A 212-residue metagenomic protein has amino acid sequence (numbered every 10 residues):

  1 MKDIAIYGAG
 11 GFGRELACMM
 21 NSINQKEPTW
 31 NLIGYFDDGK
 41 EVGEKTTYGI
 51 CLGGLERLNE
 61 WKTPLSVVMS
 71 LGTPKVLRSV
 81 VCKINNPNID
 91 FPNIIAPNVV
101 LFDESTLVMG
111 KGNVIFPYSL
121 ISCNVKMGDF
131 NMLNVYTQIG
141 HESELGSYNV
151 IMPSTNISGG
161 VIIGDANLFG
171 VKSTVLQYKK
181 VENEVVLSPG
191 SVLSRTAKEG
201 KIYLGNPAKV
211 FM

Functional and structural regions predicted by a protein language model:
K2-I4, L32-I33, T63-V68, N183: Short active-site oxyanion
K2-M20: Glycine-rich adenosine-cofactor-binding loop
I23-E44: NAD(P)-binding Rossmann-fold cofactor-contacting core
K40-V100: Phosphate-bearing ligand-interacting subdomains that bind or position ATP/ADP/UDP/GDP/NAD(P) or nucleotide-linked
S70-G72, P117, N206: Glycine-rich, N-terminal phosphate-binding loop of Rossmann-like dinucleotide-binding domains
P74, R78-C82, P87-S143, T155-I157 (+2 more regions): Left-handed beta-helix
V135, M152-M212: Glycine-rich hexapeptide-repeat left-handed beta-helix
